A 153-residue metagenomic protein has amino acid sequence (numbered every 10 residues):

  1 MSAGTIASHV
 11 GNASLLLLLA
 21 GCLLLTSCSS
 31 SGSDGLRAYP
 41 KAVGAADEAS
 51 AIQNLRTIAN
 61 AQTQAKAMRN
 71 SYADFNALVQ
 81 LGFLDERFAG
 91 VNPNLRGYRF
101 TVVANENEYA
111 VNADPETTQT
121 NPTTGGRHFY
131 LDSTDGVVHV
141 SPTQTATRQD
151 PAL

Functional and structural regions predicted by a protein language model:
S2-L17: Bacterial N-terminal signal peptides that target proteins for export
A20: Small, basic N-terminal interaction modules of short regulatory proteins
L24-S27: C-terminal motif of bacterial Sec signal peptides marking the signal peptidase cleavage site
S29-S31: Bacterial signal peptide processing site
R37-K41, N60-G125, S133-D135, P142 (+1 more regions): Extracellular/periplasmic head regions of type IV pilus-like filament subunits
G44-L55: Membrane-proximal amphipathic alpha-helices that sit immediately adjacent to an N-terminal transmembrane/signal-anchor
